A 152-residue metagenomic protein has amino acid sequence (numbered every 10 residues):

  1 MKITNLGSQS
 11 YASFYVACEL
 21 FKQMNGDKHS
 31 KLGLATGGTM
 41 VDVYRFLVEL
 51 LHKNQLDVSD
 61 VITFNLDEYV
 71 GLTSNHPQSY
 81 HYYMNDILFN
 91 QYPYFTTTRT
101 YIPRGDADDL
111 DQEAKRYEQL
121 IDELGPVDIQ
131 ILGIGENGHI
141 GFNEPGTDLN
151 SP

Functional and structural regions predicted by a protein language model:
M1-L32, H52, D111: N-terminal glycine-/serine-/threonine-rich phosphate-binding loop
Y11, L56-Q130: Ligand-binding beta-strand-loop-alpha-helix segment within the catalytic cores of soluble metabolic enzymes
A17-N25, V48, H52, N85-F89 (+1 more regions): Generic structural signal for well-ordered alpha-helical scaffold segments
K31-A35, D67: Short glycine-rich or small-residue beta-strand-to-loop segments that form or flank ligand, phosphate, metal/Fe-S
L34-T39, L132-E136: Glycine-rich beta-strand-to-loop/alpha-helix junction loops that act as flexible
V41-L56, P77: Glycine-rich loop at the start of a catalytic domain that most often binds anionic cofactors/ligands
I129-L132, F142: C-terminal structural segment of proteins
G141-P152: Class I SAM-dependent methyltransferase SAM-binding "motif I" and its flanking Rossmann-like core
